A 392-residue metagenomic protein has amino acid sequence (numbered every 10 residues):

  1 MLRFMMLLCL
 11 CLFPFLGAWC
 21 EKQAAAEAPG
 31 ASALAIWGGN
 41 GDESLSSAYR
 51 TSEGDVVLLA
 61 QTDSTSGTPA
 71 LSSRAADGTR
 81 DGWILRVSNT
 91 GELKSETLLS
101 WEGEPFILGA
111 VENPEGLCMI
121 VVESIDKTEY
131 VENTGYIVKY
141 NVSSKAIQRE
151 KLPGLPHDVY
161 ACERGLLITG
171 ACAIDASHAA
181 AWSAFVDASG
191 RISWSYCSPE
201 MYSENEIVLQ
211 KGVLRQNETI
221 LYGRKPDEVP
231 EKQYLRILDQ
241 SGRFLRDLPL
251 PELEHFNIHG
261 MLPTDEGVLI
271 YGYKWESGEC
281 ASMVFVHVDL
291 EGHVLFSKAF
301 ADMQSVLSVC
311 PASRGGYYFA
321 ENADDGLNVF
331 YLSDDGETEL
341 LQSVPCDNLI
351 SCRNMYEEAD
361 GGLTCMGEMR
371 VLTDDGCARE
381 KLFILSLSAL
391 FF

Functional and structural regions predicted by a protein language model:
M5-F15: Bacterial N-terminal signal peptides
C20-F392: A sequence-level/structural motif corresponding to short, flexible coil/turn segments enriched in small polar residues
